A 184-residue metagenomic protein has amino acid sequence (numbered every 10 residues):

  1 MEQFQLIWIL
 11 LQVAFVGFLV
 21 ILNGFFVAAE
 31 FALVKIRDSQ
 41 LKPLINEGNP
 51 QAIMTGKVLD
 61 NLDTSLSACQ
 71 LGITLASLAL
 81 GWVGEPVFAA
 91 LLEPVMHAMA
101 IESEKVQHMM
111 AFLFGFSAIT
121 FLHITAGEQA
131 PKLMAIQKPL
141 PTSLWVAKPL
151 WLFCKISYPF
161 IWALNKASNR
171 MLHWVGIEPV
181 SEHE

Functional and structural regions predicted by a protein language model:
M1-E184: Membrane-embedded alpha-helical segments of inner-membrane proteins
